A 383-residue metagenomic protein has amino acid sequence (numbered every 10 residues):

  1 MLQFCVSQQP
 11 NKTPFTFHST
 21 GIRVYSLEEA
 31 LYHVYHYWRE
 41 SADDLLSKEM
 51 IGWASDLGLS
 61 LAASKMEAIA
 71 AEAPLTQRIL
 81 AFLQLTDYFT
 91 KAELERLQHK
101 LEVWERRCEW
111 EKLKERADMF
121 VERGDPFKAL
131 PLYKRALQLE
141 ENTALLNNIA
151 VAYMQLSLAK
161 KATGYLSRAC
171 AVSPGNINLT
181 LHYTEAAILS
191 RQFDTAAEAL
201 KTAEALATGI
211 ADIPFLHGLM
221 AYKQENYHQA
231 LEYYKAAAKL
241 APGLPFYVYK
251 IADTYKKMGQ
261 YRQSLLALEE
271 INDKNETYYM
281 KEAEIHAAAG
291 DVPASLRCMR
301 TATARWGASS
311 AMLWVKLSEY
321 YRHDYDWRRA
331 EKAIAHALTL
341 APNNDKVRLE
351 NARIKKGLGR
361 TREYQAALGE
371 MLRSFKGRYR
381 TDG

Functional and structural regions predicted by a protein language model:
E111, A144-L145, N178, D212 (+5 more regions): Start-of-helix register in tetratricopeptide repeats
E140-E141, P174, T208, P242 (+4 more regions): Short coil turns that delineate tetratricopeptide repeat
N148, H182, L216, K250 (+3 more regions): Canonical tetratricopeptide repeat
